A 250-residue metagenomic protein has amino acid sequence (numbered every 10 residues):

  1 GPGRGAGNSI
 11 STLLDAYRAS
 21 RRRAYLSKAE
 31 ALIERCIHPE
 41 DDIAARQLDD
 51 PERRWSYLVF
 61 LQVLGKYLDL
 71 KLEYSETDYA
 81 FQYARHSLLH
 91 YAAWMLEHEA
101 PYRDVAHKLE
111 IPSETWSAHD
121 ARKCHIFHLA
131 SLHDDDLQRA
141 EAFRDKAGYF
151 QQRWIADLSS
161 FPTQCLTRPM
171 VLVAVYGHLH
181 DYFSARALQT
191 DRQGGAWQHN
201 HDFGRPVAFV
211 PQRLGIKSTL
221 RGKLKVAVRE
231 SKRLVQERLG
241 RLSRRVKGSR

Functional and structural regions predicted by a protein language model:
G1-R250: Glycan-recognition and catalytic cores of secretory/periplasmic carbohydrate-active enzymes
